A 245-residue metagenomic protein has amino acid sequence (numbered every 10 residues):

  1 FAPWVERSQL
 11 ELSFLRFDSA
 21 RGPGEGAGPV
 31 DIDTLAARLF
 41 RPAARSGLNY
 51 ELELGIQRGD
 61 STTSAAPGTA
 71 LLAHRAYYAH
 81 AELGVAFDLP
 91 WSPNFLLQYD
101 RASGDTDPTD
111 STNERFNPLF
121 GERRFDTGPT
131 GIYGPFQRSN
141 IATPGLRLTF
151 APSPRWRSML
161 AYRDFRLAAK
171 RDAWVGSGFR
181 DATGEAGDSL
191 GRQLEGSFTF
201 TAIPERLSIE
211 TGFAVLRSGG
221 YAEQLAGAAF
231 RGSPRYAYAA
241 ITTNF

Functional and structural regions predicted by a protein language model:
F1-T112, A151-W156, Y162-D164, R171 (+4 more regions): Signature for the C-terminal beta-barrel architecture of outer-membrane proteins
I32, R123-R147, A151: Outer-membrane beta-barrel signature, preferentially recognizing the C-terminal barrel domain of Gram-negative
L52, F136-T143, F198-T201, A240-I241: Noncatalytic linker/hinge segments flanking ATPase motor cores
D110-T130: Acidic glycine/proline-rich low-complexity segments
E114-P118, Y162-A168, W174-R180, A214-R217: Active/binding-pocket-proximal capping segment
P154, T199-P204: A short, structured loop/turn motif at beta-sheet edges
A202-G232, F245: C-terminal beta-signal and adjacent terminal beta-strands/loops of Gram-negative outer-membrane beta-barrel proteins
